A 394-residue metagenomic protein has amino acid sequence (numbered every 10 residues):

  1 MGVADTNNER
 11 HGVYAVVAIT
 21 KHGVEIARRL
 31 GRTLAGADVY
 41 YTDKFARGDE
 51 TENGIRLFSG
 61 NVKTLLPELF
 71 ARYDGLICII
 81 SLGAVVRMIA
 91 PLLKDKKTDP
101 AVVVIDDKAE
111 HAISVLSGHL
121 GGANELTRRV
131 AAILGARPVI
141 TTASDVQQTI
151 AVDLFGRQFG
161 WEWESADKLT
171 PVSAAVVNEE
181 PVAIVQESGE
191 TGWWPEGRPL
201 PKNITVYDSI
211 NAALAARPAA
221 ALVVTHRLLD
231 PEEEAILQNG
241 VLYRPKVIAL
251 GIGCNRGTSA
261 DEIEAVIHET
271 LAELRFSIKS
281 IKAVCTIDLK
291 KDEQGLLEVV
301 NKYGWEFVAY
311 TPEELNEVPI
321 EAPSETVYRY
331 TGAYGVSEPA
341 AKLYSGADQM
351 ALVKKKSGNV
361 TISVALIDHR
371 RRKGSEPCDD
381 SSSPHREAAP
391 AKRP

Functional and structural regions predicted by a protein language model:
G2-A46, K355-V360, A365, R370-S382: N-terminal basic/disordered segments at the start of proteins
Y14, N211, Y310: Catalytic phosphate-donor-binding core of small-molecule kinases
I19, G23-R47, R56-N61, L65 (+8 more regions): Conserved mixed alpha/beta catalytic, RNA-binding, or beta-rich assembly cores of soluble enzyme, regulatory
K44-R56, R72, E314-Y328: Phosphate/nucleotide-donor binding subsite
S81-A84: Glycine-rich anion/phosphate-binding loops
A131-I133, E164-S173, G332-S345: Short, basic, helix/turn surface patches
A220-A235, G240-L242, A341-P384, P394: C-terminal edge-of-domain segments
E269, K279-A341, S345-L352, K356-V360 (+2 more regions): C-terminal non-catalytic interaction/assembly regions of soluble proteins
